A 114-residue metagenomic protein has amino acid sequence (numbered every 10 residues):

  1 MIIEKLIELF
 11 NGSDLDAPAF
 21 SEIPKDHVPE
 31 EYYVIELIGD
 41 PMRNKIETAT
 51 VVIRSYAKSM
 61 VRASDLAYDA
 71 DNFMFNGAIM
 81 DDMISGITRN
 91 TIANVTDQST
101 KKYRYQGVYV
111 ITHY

Functional and structural regions predicted by a protein language model:
M1-L9, D26-H27, I38-T48, I87-Y114: Short, charged interaction patches at domain edges and termini
M1-R43, V61, D65-N72, G77-I84: Small/polar-rich, solvent-exposed N-terminal microdomains that initiate assembly or binding
K45-K58: Short glycine-rich, basic-tinged beta-strand/loop micro-motifs
R54-Y56, Y68, K102-Q106: A general secondary-structure boundary signal
K58, F75, Y114: Residue-level marker of positions within ordered structural domains that often coincide with functionally constrained
